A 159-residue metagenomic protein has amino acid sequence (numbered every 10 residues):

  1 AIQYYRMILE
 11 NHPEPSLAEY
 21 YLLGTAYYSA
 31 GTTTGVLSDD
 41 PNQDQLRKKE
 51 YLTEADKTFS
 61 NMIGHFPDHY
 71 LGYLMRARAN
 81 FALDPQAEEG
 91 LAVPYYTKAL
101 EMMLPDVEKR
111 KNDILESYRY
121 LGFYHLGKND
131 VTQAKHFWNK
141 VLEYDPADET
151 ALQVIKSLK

Functional and structural regions predicted by a protein language model:
M7-I8, N61-M62, A99, V141: Canonical positions in the second alpha-helix
P15-S16, H69, I114, A147-D148: Residue-level recognition of tetratricopeptide repeat
A18-E19, G72-Y73, R110, S117 (+1 more regions): TPR alpha-solenoid repeat register
Y21-L22, M75, Y120, V154: Canonical tetratricopeptide repeat
A30, K49, L83-Q86, K128: Structural motif corresponding to the intra-repeat A-B loop/turn of tetratricopeptide repeats
